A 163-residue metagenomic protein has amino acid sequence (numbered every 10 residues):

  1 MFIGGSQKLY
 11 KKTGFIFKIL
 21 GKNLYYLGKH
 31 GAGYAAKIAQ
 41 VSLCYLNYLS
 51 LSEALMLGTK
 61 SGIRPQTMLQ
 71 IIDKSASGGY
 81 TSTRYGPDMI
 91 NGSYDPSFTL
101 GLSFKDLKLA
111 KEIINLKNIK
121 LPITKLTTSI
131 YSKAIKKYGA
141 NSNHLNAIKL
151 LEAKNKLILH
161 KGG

Functional and structural regions predicted by a protein language model:
M1-Y45: Rossmann-fold dinucleotide-binding core
K18, I158-G163: ATP-dependent carboxylate/acyl-activation modules
A32-K154: Helical "substrate-binding/catalytic lid" subdomain of Rossmann-like NAD(P)-dependent dehydrogenases/reductases
